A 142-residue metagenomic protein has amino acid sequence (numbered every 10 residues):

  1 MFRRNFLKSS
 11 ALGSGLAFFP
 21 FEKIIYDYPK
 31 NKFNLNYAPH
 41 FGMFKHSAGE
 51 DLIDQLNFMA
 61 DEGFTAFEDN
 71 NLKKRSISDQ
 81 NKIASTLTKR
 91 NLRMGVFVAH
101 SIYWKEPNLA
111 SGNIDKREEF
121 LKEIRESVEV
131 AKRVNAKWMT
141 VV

Functional and structural regions predicted by a protein language model:
F2-W138: N-terminal pre-domain/capping segments
V142: Flexible, glycine-rich active-site loops centered on histidine and acidic residues that chelate a metal or position
